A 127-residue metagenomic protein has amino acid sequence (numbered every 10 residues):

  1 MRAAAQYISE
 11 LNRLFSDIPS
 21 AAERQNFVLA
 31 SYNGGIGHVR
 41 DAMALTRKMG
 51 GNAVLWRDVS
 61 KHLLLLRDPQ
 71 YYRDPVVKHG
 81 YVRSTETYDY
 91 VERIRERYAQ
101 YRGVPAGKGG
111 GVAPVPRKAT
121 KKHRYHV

Functional and structural regions predicted by a protein language model:
M1-R2, N26: Non-membrane alpha-helical structural segments and their capping/turn regions in soluble enzymes
A3-L11: An active-site-proximal "capping" alpha-helix that borders the catalytic cofactor pocket
E10, L14, A42-L45, V104: Amphipathic, soluble alpha-helical interaction motifs
R13-L29, A106-G110: Surface-exposed patches in mature extracellular/periplasmic domains of secreted proteins
E23-Q100: Catalytic and substrate-binding regions of cell-wall glycan-acting enzymes that process beta-1,4-linked
T85-V127: Low-complexity, Gly/Ser/Thr/Pro-rich intrinsically disordered linker/tail segments
